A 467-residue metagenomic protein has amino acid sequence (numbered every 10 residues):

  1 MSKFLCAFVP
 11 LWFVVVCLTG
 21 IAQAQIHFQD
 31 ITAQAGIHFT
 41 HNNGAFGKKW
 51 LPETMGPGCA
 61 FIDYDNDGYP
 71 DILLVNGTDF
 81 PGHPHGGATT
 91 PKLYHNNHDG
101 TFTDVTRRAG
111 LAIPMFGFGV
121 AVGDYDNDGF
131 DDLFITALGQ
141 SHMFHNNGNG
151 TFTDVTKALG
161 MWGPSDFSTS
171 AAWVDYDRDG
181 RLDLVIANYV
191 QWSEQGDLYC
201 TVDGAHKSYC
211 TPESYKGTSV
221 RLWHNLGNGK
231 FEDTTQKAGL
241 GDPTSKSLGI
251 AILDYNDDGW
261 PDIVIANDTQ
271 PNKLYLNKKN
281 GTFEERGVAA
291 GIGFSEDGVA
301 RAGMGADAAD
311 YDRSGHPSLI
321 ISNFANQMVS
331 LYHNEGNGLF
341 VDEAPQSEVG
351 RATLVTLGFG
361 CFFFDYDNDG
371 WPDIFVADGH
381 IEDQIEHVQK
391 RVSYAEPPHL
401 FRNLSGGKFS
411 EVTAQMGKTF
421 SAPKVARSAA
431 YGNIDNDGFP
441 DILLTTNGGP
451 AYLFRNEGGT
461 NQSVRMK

Functional and structural regions predicted by a protein language model:
M1-A24: Intrinsic disorder/low-complexity segments
G20-K467: Acidic, glycine/proline-rich Ca2+-coordinating loop motifs
